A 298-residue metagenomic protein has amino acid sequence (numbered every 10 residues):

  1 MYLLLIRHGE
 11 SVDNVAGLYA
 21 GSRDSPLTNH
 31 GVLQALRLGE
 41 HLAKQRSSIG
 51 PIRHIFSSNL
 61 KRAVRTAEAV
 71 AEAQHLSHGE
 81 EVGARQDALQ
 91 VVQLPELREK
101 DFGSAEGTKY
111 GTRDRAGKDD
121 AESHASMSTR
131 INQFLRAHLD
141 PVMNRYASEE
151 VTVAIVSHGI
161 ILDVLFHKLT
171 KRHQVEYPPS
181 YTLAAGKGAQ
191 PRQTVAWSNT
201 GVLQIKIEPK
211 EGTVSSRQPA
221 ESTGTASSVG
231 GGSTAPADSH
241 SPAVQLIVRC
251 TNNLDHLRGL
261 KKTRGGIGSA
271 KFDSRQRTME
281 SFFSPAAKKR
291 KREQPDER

Functional and structural regions predicted by a protein language model:
M1-R85, A121-I131: Active-site-proximal alpha-helix that buttresses catalytic centers in soluble enzyme cores
G9, G159, L254: Active-site metal-binding loops of divalent metal-dependent hydrolases
V12-V15, A63-T66, K100-G103, L162-L165 (+1 more regions): Short catalytic/ligand-binding loop motif for oxyanion handling, primarily in non-cytosolic enzymes, centered on
A43-G50, A73-Q86, L139-E149, H173-P178 (+2 more regions): Alpha-helix termini
I49-N59, V92, Y146-S148, T152-V156: Short glycine-rich phosphate-binding loop at a beta-alpha junction
A71-H138, Q193-V195, G268, F283: Phosphate-handling substructures
K100-G111, H167-R298: Acidic, low-complexity terminal tails and accessory targeting/binding regions of phosphate-metabolizing enzymes
A125-V153, G159-D163, K168-K171, E176 (+1 more regions): Extended, charged alpha-helical interaction scaffolds
